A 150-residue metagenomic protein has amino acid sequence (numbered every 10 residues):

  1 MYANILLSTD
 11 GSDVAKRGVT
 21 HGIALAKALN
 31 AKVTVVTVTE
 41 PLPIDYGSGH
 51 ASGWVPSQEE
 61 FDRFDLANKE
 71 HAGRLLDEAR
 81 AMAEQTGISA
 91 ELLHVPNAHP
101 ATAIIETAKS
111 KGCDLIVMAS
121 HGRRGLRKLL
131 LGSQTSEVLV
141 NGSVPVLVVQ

Functional and structural regions predicted by a protein language model:
A3-Q58, M82-E91: Small/aliphatic-rich secondary-structure junction motif
S8, P96, A119: Conserved residues at the C-terminal ends of beta-strands
G18, D45-S48, T102-I105, K128-L130: Short, well-ordered secondary-structure micro-motifs
V19, A72, A101, R127 (+1 more regions): Alpha-helical structural signal
V36, L93-V95, V149: Structural motif
V55-R74: A short acidic, glycine-rich active-site loop that binds or catalyzes chemistry on phosphate/adenosine moieties
D77-I116: Structural beta-alpha unit
E106-Q150: Gly/Ser-rich helix-loop-strand patches that form or flank binding pockets for ribonucleotide-derived cofactors
